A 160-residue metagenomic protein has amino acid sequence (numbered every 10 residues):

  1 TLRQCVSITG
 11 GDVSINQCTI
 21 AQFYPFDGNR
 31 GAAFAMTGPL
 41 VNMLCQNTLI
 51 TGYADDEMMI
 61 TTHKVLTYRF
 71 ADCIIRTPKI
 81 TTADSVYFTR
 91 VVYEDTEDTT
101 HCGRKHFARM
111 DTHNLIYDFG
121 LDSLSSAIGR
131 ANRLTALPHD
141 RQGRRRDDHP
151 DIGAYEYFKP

Functional and structural regions predicted by a protein language model:
T1-G120: Predominantly extracellular beta-rich ligand-binding scaffolds that present long acidic/polar faces for carbohydrate
L115-P160: Surface beta-loop-beta hairpin patches that serve as ligand-binding interfaces in beta-rich domains
